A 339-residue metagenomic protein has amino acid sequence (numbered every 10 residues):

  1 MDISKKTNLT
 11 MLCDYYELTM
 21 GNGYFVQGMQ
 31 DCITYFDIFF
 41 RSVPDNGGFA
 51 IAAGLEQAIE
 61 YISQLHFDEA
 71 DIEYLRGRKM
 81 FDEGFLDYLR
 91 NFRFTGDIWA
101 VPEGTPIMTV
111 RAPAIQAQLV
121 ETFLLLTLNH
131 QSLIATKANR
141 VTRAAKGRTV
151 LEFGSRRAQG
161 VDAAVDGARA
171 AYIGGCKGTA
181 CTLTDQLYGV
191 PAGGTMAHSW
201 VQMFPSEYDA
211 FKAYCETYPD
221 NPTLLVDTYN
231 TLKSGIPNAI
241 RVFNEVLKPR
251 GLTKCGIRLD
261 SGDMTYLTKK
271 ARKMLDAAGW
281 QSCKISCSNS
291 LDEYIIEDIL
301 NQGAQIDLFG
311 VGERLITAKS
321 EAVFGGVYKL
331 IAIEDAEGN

Functional and structural regions predicted by a protein language model:
M1-D220, V246-K248, K329-N339: Ordered alpha/beta subdomains of enzyme catalytic regions
T195, S199-N339: Glycine-rich phosphate/ribose-binding loops and adjacent secondary-structure elements that form binding surfaces
